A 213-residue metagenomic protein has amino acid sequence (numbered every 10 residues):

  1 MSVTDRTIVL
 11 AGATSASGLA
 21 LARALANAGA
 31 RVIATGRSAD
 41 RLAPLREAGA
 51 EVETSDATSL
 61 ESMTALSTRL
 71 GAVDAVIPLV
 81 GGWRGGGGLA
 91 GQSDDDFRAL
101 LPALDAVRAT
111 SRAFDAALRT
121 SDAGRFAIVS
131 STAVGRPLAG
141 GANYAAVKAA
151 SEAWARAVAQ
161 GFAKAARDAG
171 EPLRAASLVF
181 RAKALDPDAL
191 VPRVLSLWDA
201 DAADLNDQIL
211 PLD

Functional and structural regions predicted by a protein language model:
I8-G12: Conserved N-terminal Rossmann-fold NAD(P)-binding element of oxidoreductases
T14, G18-R23: N-terminal Rossmann NAD(P)H-binding glycine-rich loop of SDR-like oxidoreductase domains
A28-L42: Conserved glycine-rich Rossmann-like NAD(P)H-binding loop of the short-chain dehydrogenase/reductase
R46-E61: Rossmann-fold cofactor-recognition segment
A57-A72: Conserved Rossmann-fold cofactor-binding substructure of NAD(P)-dependent oxidoreductases
I77-G86: Conserved NAD(P)H cofactor-binding loop of Rossmann-fold oxidoreductase domains
G88-A106, R119-E171, R181-K183: Catalytic loop of short-chain dehydrogenase/reductase
G170-D213: C-terminal helical subdomain
